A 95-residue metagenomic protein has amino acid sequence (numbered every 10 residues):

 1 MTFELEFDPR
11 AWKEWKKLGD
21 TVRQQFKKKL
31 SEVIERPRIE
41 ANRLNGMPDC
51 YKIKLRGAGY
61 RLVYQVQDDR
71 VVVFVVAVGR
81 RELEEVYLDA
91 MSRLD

Functional and structural regions predicted by a protein language model:
M1, N45-D49, V73: Short, charged low-complexity linear motifs
T2-E4, W12-K13, K17, Q24 (+3 more regions): Enriched for short, Lys/Arg-rich terminal
T21-V33: Compact soluble domain cores
S31-L55: A short, surface-exposed loop/turn module that caps and links secondary-structure elements
